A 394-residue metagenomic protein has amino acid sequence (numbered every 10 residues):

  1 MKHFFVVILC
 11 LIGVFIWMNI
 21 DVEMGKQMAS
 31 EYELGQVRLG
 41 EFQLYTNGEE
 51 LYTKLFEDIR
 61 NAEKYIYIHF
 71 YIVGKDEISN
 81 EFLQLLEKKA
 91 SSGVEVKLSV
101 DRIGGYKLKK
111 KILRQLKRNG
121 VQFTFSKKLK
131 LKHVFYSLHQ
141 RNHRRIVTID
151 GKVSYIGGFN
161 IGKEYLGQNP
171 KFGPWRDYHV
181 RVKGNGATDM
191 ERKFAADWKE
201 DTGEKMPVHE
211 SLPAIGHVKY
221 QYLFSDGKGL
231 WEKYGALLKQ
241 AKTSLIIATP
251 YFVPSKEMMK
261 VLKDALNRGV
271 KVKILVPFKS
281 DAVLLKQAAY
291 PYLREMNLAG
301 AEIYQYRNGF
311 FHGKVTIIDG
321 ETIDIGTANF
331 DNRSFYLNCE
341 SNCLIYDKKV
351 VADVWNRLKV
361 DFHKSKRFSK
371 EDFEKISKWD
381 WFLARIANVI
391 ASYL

Functional and structural regions predicted by a protein language model:
M1-Q122, K132-R144, T148-L394: Charged, low-complexity intrinsically disordered terminal segments
F125-S126: His/Asp/Glu-enriched short active-site or ligand-binding loop at hydrolase and phosphoryl-transfer sites
L129: Phosphate/diphosphate-binding loops
